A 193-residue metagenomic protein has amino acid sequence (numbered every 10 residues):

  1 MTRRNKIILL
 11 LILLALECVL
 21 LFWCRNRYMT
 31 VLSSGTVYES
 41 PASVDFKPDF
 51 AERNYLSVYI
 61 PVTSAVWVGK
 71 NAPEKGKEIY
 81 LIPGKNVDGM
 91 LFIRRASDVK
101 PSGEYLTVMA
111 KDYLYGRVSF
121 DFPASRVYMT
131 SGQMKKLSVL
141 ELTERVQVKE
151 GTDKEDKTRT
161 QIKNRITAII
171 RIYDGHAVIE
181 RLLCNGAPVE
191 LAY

Functional and structural regions predicted by a protein language model:
N5-W23: Hydrophobic membrane-insertion alpha-helices, especially the h-region of bacterial N-terminal signal peptides
Y28-V44: Alpha-helical transmembrane signal-anchor/signal-peptide segments
G35-E39, Y55, E78, R165-T167: Intrinsic-disorder/low-complexity, polar/charged segments enriched in Ser/Thr/Lys/Arg/Asp/Glu/Gln
P41-K70: Short extracytoplasmic
V44, N54, V62, K85-V87 (+2 more regions): A mature extracytoplasmic/lumenal domain signature
A51, N71-I79, E155-I166: Short nucleic-acid-contacting surface segments enriched for D/E, G, S/T with interspersed K/R
S64-R117: Structured domain cores in non-transmembrane regions
D98-Y193: Soluble extracytoplasmic domains of inner/organellar membrane proteins
